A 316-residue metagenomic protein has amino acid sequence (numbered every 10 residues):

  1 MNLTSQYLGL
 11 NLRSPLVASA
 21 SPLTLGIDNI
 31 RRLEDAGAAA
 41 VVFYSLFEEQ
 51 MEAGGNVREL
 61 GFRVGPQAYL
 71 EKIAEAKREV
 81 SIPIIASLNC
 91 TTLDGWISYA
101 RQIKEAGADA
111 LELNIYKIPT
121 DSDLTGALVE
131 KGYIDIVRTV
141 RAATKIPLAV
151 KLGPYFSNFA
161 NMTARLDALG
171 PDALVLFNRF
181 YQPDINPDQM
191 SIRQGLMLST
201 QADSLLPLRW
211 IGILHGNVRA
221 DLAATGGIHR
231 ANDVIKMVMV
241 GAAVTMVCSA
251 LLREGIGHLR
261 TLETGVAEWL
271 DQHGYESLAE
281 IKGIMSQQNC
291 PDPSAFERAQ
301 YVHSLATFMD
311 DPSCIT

Functional and structural regions predicted by a protein language model:
M1-S19, Y69-K77: N-terminal amphipathic alpha-helix/helix-capping segment at the start of soluble metabolic enzymes
L10, P22, G227-I228, I284: Gly/Ser/Thr-rich helix-start
S21, I27-A53, Q67-A74, R78-I85 (+3 more regions): Alpha/beta enzyme core
Q50-N56, P183-T200, L252-Y275: C-terminal helical cap(s) of enzyme catalytic domains, especially alpha/beta-barrels
L60: A motif-centric signal for short, conserved binding hotspots located in accessible loops or intrinsically disordered
E254-G257, T261-W269, H273, A279-T316: C-terminal extensions of enzymes
